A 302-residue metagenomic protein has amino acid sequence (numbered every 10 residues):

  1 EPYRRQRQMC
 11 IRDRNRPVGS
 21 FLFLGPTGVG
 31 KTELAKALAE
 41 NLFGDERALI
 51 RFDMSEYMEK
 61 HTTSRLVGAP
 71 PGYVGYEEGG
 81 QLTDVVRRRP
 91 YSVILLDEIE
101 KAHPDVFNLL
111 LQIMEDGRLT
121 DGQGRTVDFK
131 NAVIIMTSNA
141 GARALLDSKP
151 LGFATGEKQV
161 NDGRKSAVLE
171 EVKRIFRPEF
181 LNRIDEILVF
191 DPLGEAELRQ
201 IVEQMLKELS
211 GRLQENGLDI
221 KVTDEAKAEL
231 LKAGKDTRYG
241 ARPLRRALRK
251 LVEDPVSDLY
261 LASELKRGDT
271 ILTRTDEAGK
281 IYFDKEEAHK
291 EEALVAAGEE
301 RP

Functional and structural regions predicted by a protein language model:
R5-Q8, R12-P302: AAA+ P-loop NTPase nucleotide-binding core of proteostasis motors
